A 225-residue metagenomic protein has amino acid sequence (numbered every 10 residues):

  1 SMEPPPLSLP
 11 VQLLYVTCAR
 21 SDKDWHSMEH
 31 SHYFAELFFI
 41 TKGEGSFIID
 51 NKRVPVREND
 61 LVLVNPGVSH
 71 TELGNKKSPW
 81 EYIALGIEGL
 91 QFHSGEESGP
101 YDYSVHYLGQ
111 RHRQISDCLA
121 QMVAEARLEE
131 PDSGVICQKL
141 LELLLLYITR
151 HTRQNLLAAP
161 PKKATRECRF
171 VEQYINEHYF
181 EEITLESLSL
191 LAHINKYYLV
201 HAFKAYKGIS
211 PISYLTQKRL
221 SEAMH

Functional and structural regions predicted by a protein language model:
S1-L61, V68, G74-K76, S94-H106: Generic protein-terminus/edge-of-domain signal
G67-L90: Ligand-binding loop in jelly-roll beta-barrel domains
L73, L156-A158, I183-L185: Short, hydrophobic secondary-structure boundary micro-motifs
E97-L157, Q173: Amphipathic alpha-helical segments enriched in hydrophobic/aromatic residues interleaved with Lys/Arg
R111-Q114, P160-V171, K207, T216-R219: N-terminal positioning helix adjacent to the helix-turn-helix/winged-helix DNA-binding module
D132-V135, K163-E167, F180-E181: Cytosolic nucleotide-utilizing catalytic cores of signal-transduction proteins
Y174-H178, E182-S221: Basic/polar phosphate-binding segments, predominantly the helix-turn-helix DNA-binding elements of transcriptional
